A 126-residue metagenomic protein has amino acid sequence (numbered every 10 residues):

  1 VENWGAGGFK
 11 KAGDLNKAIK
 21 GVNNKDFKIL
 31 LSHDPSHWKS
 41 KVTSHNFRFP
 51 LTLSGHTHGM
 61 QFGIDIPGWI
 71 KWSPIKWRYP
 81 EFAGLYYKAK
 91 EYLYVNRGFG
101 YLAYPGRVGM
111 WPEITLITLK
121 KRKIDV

Functional and structural regions predicted by a protein language model:
V1-V126: Soluble catalytic domains of enzymes that build or remodel membrane lipids, polysaccharides, and related
